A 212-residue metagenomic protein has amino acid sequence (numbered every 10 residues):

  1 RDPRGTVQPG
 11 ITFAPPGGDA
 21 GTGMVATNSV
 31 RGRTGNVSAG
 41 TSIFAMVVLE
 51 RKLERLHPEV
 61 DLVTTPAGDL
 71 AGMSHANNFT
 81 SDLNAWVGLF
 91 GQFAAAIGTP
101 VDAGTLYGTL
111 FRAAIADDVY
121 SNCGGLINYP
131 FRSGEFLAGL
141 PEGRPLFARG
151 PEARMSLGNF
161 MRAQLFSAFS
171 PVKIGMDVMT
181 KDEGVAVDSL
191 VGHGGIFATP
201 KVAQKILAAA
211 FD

Functional and structural regions predicted by a protein language model:
R1-V191, I196-D212: Active-site core segments that coordinate phosphate-bearing ligands/cofactors across diverse enzyme families
